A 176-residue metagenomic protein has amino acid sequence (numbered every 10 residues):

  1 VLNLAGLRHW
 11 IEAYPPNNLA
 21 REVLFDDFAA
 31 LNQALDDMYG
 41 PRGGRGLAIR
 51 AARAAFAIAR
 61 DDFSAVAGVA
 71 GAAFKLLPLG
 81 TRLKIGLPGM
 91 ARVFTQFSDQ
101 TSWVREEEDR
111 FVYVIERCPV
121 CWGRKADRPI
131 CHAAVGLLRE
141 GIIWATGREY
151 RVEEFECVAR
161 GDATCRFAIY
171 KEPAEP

Functional and structural regions predicted by a protein language model:
V1-L31: N-terminal interaction modules that seed assembly of large macromolecular complexes
A5, Y39, S98, I142-T146: A broad structural signal for alpha-helix termini and local helix breaks/kinks
L7-W10, C118-V120, C157-R160: Short, internal active-site loops enriched in acidic
A20-A133, E156: Amphipathic interaction/junction segments at domain boundaries or subunit interfaces
K84-I85, R148-R151: Short Pro/Gly-enriched beta-strand edge/turn motifs at strand-loop
H132-R148: Active-site helix/loop of acyl-thioester processing domains in fatty-acid/polyketide metabolism, spanning hotdog-fold
V152-K171: Beta-rich nucleic-acid/ligand-interaction surfaces
P173-P176: Extended mid-to-C-terminal alpha-helical interaction segments
